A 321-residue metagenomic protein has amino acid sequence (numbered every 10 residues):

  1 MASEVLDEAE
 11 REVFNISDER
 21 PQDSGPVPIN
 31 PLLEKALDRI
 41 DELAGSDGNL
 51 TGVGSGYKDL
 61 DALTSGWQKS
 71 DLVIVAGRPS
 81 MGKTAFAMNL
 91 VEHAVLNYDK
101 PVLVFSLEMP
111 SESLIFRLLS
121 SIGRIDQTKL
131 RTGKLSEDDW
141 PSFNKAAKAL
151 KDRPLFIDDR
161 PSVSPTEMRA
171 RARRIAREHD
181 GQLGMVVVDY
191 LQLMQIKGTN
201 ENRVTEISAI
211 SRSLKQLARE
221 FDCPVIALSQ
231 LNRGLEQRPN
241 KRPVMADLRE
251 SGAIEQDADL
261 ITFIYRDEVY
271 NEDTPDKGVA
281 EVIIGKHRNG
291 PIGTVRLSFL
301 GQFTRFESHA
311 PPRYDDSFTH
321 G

Functional and structural regions predicted by a protein language model:
M1-S46, L50, A76, M81 (+4 more regions): Short, small/acidic-rich helices and loops at N termini and domain boundaries of DNA replication/processing enzymes
S3, G54-Y57, S111-I115, E137-A147 (+4 more regions): Amphipathic alpha-helical transducer elements in NTP-driven molecular machines
Y57-G66: Pre-Walker A adenine-sensing motif
A62, H93-Q182, I196, V295 (+1 more regions): Cytosolic-facing regulatory segments adjacent to core modules
G66-M109, R169-E178, G184-V187, G198 (+1 more regions): P-loop NTPase nucleotide-binding module
T166, A170-L183, R212-F221, R233-G321: C-terminal regions of RecA-like/P-loop NTPase motor modules
V187, P224-S229: Structural recognition of the conserved hydrophobic beta-strand(s) that form the central parallel beta-sheet of P-loop
Y190: Walker B catalytic acidic pair
